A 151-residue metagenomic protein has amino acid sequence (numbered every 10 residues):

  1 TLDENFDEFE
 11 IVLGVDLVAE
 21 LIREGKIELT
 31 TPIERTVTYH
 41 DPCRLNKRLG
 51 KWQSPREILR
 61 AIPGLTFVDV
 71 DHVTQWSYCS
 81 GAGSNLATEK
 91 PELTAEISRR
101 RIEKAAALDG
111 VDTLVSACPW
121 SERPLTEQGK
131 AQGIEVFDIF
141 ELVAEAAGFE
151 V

Functional and structural regions predicted by a protein language model:
T1-V151: Iron-sulfur cluster-binding electron-transfer modules in prokaryotic oxidoreductases
